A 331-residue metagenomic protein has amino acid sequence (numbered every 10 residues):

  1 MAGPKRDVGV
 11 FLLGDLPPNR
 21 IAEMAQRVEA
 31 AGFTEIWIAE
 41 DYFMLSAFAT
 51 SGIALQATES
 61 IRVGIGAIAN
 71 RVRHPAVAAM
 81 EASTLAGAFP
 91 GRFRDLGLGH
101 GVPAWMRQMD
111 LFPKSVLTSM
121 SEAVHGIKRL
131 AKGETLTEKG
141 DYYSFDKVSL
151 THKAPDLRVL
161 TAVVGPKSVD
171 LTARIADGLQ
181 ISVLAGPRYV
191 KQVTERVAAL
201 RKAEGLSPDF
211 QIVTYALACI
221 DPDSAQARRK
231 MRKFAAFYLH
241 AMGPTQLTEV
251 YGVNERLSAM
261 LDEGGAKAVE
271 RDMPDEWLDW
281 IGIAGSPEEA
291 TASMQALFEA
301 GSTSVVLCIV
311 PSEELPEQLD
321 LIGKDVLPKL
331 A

Functional and structural regions predicted by a protein language model:
M1-A331: Active-site-adjacent structural elements that line small-molecule/cofactor binding pockets in enzymes
